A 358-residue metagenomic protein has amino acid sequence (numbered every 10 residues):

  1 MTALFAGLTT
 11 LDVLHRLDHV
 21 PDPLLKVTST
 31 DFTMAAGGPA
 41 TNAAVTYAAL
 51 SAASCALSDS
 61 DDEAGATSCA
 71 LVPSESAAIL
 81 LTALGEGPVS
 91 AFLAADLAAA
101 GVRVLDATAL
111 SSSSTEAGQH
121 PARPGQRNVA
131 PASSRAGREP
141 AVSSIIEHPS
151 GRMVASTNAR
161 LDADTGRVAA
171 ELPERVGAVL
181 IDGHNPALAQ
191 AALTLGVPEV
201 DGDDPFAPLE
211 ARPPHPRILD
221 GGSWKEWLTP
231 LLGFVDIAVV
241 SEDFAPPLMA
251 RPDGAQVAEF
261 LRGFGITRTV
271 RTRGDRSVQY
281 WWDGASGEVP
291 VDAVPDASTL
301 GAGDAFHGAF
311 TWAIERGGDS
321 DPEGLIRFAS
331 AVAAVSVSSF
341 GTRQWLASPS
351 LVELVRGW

Functional and structural regions predicted by a protein language model:
M1-P23: Positively charged, low-complexity intrinsically disordered leader regions
T2-L4, G177-A178, P216, I237: Structural motif
D18-A40: Short catalytic helix/loop segments, enriched in acidic residues and glycine and frequently bearing histidine
L24-V27, M34, A48-A178, E353-W358: Conserved N-terminal subdomain of the carbohydrate kinase-like
E86, G183-A187, G221-K225: Short beta->alpha connector loops
D164-V168, L188, E226-L228, Q256-V257: Short acidic active-site motifs
L195-E288: Conserved phosphate/ATP/ADP-binding segment of small-molecule kinases
D253-W358: Conserved phosphate-binding/catalytic region of the ribokinase-like
